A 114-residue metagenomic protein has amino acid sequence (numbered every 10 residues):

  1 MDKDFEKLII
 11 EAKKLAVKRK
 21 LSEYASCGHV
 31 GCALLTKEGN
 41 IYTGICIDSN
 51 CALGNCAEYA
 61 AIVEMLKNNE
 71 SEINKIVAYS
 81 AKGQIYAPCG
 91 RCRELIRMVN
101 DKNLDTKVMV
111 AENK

Functional and structural regions predicted by a protein language model:
M1-S22, E70-K114: C-terminal binding/interaction regions
A25-T36: Short beta-strand scaffold segments in enzyme catalytic cores
L34, G44, I76-S80: Short glycine-rich or small-residue beta-strand-to-loop segments that form or flank ligand, phosphate, metal/Fe-S
N40-I41: Hydrophobic "anchor" residues
I45-A57: Compact, glycine-rich, soluble single-domain proteins
C56, A60, R91-E94: Short amphipathic alpha-helical face segments that pack within enzyme cores and frequently flank/anchor catalytic
A57-V77: Short, solvent-exposed cationic patches
